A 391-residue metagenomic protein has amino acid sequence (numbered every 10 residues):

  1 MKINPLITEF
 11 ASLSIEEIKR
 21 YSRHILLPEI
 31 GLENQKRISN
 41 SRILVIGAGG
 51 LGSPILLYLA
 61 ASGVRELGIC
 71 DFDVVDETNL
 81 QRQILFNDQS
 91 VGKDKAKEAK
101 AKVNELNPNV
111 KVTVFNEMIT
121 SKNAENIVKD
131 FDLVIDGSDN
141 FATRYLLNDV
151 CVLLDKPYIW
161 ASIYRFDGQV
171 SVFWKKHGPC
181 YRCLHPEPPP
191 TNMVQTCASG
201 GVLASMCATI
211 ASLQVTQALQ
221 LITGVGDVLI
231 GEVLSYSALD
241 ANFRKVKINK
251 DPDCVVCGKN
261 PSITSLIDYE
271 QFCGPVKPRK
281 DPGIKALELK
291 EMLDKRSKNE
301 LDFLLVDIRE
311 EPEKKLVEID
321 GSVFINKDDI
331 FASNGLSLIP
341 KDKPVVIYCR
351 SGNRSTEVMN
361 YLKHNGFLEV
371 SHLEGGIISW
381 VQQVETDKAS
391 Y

Functional and structural regions predicted by a protein language model:
M1-L44, E77-T78, L266-D268, F272-K277: N-terminal charged helix/coil linker that caps or initiates catalytic domains
K2-L6, P108-L213, T223-V225, D240 (+1 more regions): E1/E1-like adenylate-forming module used to activate ubiquitin-like modifiers and sulfur-carrier proteins
I3-P5, A238-K245, N249-P252, V256-F303 (+2 more regions): Rhodanese-like catalytic fold shared by cysteine-dependent sulfurtransferases and DSP/PTP-type phosphatases
N4, S12, I69-N107: Glycine-rich phosphate-binding loop and adjoining beta1-alpha1-beta2 segment of Rossmann-like nucleotide-binding folds
N34-D71: Glycine-rich adenosine-cofactor-binding loop
G50-S53, V64, V74-V75, S138-A142 (+2 more regions): Residue-level detector of alpha-helix initiation sites
E66-D71, L305-D307, H372: Short beta-strand "acidic-cap" motif of Rossmann-like dinucleotide-binding folds
